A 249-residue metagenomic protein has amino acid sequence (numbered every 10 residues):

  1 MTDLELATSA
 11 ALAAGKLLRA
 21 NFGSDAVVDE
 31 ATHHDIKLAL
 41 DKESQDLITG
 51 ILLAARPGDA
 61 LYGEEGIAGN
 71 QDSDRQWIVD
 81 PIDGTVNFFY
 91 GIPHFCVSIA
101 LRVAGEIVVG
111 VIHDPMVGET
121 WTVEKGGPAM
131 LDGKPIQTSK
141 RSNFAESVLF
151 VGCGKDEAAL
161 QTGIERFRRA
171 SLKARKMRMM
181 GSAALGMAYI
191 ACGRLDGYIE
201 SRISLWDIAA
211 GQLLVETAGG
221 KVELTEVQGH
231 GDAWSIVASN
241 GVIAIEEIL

Functional and structural regions predicted by a protein language model:
M1-I82: N-terminal subdomain of lithium-sensitive/metallo-dependent phosphomonoesterases centered on the IMPase/IPPase/PAP
L18, D41, L52, T85 (+6 more regions): Residue-level signal for inorganic ion chemistry
H34, V117, H230-A233: Short acidic/glycine-enriched loop/turn segments that link adjacent beta-strands
D41, E64, D80-D83, N87 (+3 more regions): Acidic active-site catalytic centers that drive phospho-/nucleotidyl reactions and related ester hydrolyses
Q71-M130, A145: DPxDG-like acidic metal-binding loop motif
I107, P135-Q137: Short, solvent-exposed loop/turn motifs
Q137-L249: An extended, acidic
